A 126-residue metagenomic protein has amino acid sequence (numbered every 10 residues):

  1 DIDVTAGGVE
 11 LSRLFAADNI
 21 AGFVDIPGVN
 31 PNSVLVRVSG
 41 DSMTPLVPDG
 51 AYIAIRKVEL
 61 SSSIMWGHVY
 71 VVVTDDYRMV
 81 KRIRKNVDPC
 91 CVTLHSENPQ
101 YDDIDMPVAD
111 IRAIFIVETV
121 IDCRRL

Functional and structural regions predicted by a protein language model:
D1-D49, E59-S62, C123-L126: Short, positionally conserved secondary-structure boundary motifs
A21-G22, V29, D88-C90, D110: Conserved binding/catalytic microenvironments
V36, R78-K81, F115: Small-residue-enriched segments and motifs
I55-R56, V72: A generic structural signal for residues embedded in beta-strands
V71-V92: Short peripheral tails and domain-boundary helices/loops at the edges of structured domains
C91-L126: Amphipathic alpha-helical interface segments
